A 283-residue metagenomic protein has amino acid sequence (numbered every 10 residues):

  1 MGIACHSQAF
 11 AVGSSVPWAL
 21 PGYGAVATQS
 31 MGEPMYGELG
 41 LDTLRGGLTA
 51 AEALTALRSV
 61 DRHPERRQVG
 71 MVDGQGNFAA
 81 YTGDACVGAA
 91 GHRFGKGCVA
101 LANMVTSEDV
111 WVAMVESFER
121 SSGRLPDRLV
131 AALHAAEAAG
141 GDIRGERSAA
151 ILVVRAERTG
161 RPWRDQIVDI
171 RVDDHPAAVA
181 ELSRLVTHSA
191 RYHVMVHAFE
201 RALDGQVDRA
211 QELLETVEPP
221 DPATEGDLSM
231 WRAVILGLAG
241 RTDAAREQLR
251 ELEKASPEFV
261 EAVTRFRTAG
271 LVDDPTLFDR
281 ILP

Functional and structural regions predicted by a protein language model:
M1-V194, F199-V207, A223: N-terminal nucleophile
A202, G237-L238: Specific register positions within alpha-helical solenoid repeats of the TPR/Sel1-like families, i.e., one
L214-P222, A255-F259, V263: Alpha-helical junction/boundary sensor with strong preference for TPR arrays
P219-D227, W231, L238-A239: Extended, basic/helix-rich recognition subdomains
D227-W231, I235, F259-L282: TPR/TPR-like alpha-solenoid helical repeat scaffolds
